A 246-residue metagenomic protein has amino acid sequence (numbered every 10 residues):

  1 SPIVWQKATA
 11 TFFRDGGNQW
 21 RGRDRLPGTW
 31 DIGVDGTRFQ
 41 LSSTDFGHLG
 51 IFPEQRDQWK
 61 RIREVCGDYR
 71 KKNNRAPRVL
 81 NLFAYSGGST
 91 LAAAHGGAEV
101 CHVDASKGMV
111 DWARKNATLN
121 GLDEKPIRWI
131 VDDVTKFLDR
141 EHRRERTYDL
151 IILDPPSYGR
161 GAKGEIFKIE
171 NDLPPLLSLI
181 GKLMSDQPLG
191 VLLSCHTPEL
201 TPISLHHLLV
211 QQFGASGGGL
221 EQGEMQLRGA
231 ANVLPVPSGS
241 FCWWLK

Functional and structural regions predicted by a protein language model:
S1-P53, K60: Non-catalytic substrate-recognition/targeting regions of SAM-dependent transferases
P53-R75: Conserved alpha-helix/loop element of class I SAM-dependent methyltransferases that forms part of the SAM/SAH-binding
N74-Y85: Conserved class I S-adenosyl-L-methionine
N81-L82, H102, I130: Conserved SAM-binding loop
S86-V100: Conserved SAM-binding loop of SAM-dependent methyltransferases across substrates and taxa, primarily the Class I
S106-I152: S-adenosyl-L-methionine
K107-M109, V131, Y148-L179: Mobile active-site "lid"/loop adjacent to the S-adenosyl-L-methionine
Q187-K246: C-terminal catalytic and target-recognition region of SAM-dependent MTase-like enzymes, primarily methyltransferases
